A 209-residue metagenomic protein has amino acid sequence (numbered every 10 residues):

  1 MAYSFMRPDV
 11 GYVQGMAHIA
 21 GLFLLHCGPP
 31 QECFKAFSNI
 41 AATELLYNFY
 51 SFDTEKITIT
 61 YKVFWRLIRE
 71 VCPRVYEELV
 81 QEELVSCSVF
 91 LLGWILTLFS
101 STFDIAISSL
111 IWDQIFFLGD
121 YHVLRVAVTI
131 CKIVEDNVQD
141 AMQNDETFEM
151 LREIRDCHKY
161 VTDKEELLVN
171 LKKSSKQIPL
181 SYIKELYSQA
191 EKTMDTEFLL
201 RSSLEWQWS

Functional and structural regions predicted by a protein language model:
M1-S209: Helix-rich, well-folded core regions that mediate interactions or catalysis
